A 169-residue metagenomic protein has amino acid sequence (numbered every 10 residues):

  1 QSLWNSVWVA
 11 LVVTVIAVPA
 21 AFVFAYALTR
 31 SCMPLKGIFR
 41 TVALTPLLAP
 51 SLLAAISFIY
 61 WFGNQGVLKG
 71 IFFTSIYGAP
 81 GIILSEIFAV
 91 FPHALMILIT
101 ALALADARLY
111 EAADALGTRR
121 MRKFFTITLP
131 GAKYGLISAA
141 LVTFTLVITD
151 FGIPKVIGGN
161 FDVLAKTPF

Functional and structural regions predicted by a protein language model:
Q1-A103, G131-G152: Membrane-water interface segments at the C-terminal ends of transmembrane alpha-helices in multi-pass inner-membrane
P34, T118-R119: Short coil/turn motifs that cap or connect alpha-helices
R40, A107-A115, T126, K166-F169: Short amphipathic alpha-helical coupling elements at transmembrane boundaries
A101-L102, T126, I157: Short alpha-helical segment immediately N-terminal to, or the first helix within, an HTH/HTH-like DNA-binding domain
L116-T118, P130: Glycine/proline-centered hinge or cleavage motifs at structural transition points of membrane proteins
F151-F169: Glycine-rich helix-loop "coupling/hinge" segments at transmembrane-helix boundaries in multipass transporters
